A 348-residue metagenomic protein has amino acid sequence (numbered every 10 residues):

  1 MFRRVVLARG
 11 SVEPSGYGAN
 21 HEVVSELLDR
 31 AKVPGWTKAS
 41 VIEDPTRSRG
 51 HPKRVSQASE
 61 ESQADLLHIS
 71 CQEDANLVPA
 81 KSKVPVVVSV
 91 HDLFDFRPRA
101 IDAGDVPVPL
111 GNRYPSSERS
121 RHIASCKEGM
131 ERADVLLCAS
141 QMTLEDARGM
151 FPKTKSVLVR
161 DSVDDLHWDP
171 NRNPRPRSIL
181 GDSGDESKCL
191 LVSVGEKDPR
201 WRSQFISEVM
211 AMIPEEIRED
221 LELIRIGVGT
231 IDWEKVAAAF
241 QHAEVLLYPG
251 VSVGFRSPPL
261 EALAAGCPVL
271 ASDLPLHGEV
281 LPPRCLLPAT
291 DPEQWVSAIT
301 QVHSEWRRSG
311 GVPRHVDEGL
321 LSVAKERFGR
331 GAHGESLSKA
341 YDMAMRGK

Functional and structural regions predicted by a protein language model:
M1-K348: Carbohydrate transferase catalytic cores enriched for Leloir-type hexosyltransferases
